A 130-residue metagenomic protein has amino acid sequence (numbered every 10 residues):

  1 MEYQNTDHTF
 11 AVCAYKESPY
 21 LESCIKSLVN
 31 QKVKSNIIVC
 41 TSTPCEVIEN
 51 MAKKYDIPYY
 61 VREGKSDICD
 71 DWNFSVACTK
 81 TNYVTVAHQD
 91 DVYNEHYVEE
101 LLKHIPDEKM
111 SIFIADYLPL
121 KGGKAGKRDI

Functional and structural regions predicted by a protein language model:
M1-S27: N-proximal low-complexity "stem/linker" segments adjacent to membrane-targeting elements
K26-S35: Short, acidic, metal-binding catalytic loop of nucleotide-sugar glycosyltransferases
C40-E49: A conserved acidic beta->alpha catalytic loop
E63-T79: Glycine-rich, basic loop-to-helix element that forms the pyrophosphate-binding segment of sugar-nucleotide handling
V84: Short aromatic/hydrophobic "clamp" motif used to bind/position activated sugar donors
H88-V92: The conserved acidic donor/metal-binding loop of glycosyltransferases
V98-D129: Conserved donor NDP-sugar-binding/catalytic core segment of glycosyltransferases
